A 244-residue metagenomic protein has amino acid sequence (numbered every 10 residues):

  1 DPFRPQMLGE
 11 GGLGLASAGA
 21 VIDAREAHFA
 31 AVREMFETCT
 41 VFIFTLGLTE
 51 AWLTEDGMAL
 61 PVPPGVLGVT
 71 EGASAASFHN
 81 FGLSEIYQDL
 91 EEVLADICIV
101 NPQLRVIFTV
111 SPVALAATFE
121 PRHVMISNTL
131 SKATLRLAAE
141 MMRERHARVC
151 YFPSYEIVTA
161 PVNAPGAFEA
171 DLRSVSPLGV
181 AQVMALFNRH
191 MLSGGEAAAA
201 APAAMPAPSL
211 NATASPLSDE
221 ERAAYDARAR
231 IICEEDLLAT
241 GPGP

Functional and structural regions predicted by a protein language model:
D1-P244: Extracellular glycan-modifying ectodomains
